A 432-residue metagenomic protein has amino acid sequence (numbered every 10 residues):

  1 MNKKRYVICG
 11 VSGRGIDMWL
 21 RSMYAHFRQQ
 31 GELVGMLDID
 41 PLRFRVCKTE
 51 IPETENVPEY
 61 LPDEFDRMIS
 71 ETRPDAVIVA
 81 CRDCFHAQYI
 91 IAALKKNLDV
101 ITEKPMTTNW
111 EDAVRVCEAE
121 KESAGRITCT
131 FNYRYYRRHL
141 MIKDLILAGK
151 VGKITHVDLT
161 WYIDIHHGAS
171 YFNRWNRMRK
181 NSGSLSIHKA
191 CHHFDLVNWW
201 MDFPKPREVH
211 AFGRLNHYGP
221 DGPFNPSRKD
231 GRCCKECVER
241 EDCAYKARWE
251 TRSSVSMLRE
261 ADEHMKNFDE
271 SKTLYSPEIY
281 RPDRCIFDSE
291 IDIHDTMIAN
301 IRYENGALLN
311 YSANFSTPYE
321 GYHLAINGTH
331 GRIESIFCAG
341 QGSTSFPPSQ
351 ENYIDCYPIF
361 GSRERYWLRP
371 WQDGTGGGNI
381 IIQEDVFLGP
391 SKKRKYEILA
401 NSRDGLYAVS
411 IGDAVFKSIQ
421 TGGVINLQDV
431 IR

Functional and structural regions predicted by a protein language model:
M1-T54, V197: N-terminal Rossmann-like dinucleotide-binding module
I8, M18, I293-R432: C-terminal helical cap and adjacent loop that interface with cofactors, partners, or active-site loops
S12-D17, Y133-R284, G422: Predominantly a Rossmann-like dinucleotide-binding segment in NAD(P)-dependent oxidoreductases
G35, A76, H156: Short, Asp-centered acidic motifs that coordinate Mg2+ and/or phosphate in catalytic or ligand-binding sites
N56-E64: Conserved SAM-binding strand-loop segment of SAM-dependent methyltransferases
E71, D75-A76, R82-D83, A87-R134 (+1 more regions): Beta-strand-loop-alpha-helix segment that lines the small-molecule cofactor/substrate pocket of alpha/beta enzymes
A80-C81, W161: Glycine-rich, N-terminal phosphate-binding loop of Rossmann-like dinucleotide-binding domains
F212-A313, P318-Y319, H323-T329, I336-F360 (+1 more regions): C-terminal catalytic/substrate-binding lobe primarily of soluble NAD(P)-dependent oxidoreductases
